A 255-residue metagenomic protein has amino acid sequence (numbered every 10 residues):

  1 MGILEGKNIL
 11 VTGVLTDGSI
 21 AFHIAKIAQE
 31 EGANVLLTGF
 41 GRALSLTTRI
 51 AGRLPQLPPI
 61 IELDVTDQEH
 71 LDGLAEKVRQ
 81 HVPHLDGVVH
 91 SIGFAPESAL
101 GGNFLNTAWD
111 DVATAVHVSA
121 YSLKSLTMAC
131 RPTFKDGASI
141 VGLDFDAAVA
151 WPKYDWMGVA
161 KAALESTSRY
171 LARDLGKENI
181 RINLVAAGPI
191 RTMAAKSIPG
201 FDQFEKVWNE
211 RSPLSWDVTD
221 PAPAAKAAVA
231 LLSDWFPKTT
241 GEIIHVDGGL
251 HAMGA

Functional and structural regions predicted by a protein language model:
G2-L37: Canonical Rossmann dinucleotide-binding motif of NAD(H)/NADP(H)-dependent dehydrogenases/reductases, specifically
N8-T12, L85-G93: Conserved hydrophobic beta-strands of the Rossmann-like cofactor-binding core in SDR/related NAD(P)H-dependent
G13-I24, G93-P132, D136-K177, P189-T192 (+1 more regions): Catalytic loop of short-chain dehydrogenase/reductase
R49-I50, K177, P189-P213, M253-A255: A glycine/serine/threonine-rich, flexible loop-to-helix segment that serves as the NAD(P) cofactor-binding "lid"
G52-E69: Rossmann-fold cofactor-recognition segment
T66-H81: Conserved Rossmann-fold cofactor-binding substructure of NAD(P)-dependent oxidoreductases
Y121, L184, Q203-T239, I244-G248: C-terminal helical subdomain
E165-S168, A172-K196, F236-V246: Conserved Rossmann-fold SDR core element
